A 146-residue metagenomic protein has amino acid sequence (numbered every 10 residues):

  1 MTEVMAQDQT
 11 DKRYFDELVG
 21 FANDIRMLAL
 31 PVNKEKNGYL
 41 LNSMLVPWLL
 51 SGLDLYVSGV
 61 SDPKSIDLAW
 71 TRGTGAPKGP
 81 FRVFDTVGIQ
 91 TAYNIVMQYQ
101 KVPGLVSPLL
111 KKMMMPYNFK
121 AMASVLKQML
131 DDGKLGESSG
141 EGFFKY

Functional and structural regions predicted by a protein language model:
M1-V4: Adenylate-forming
A6-G38, P47, L53-Y146: NAD(P)-dependent Rossmann-like dehydrogenase/reductase catalytic/cofactor-binding core
M44: Flanking scaffold residues of small Cys/His-coordinated metal-binding clusters
